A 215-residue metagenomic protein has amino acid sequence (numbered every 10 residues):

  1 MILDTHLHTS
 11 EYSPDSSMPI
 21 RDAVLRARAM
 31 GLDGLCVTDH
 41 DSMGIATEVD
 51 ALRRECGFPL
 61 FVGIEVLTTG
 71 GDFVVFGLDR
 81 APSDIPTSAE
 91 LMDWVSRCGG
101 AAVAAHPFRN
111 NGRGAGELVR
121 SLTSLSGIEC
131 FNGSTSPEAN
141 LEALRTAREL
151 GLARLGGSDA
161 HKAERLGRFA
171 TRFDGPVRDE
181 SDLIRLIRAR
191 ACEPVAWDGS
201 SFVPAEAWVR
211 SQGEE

Functional and structural regions predicted by a protein language model:
M1-T5, T9, S13, P19-L25 (+6 more regions): Charged catalytic cores and adjacent phosphate/nucleic-acid-binding surfaces used for phosphate/nucleic-acid chemistry
D4, V24-D41, A101-V103: Divalent metal-dependent hydrolysis catalytic cores, especially in the metallo-beta-lactamase
A29, A51-E55, R97: Secondary-structure boundary motif
M92-G99: Short, charged N-terminal beta->alpha structural module
G100-A101, C130: Short helix-capping and hinge/turn segments at secondary-structure transitions, especially at repeat and domain
V103-N111: Aromatic-lined carbohydrate-recognition surfaces of secreted/lumenal glycan-active proteins
